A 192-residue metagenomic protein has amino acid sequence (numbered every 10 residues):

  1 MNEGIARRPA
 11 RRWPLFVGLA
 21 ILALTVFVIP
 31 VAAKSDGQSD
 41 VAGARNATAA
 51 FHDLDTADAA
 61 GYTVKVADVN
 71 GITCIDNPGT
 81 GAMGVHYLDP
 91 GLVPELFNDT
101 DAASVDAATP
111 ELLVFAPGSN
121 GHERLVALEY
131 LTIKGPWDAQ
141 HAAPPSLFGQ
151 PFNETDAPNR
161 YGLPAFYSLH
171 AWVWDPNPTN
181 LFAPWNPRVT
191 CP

Functional and structural regions predicted by a protein language model:
M1-A10: N-terminal secretory signal peptides that target proteins for export/translocation
I5, I29-V31: Short hydrophobic transmembrane-like helices used for membrane targeting/insertion
R11, V26-F27: Hydrophobic alpha-helical transmembrane segments of integral membrane proteins, especially lipid-exposed positions
R11-V17: Short, hydrophobic alpha-helical membrane anchors of single-pass surface/secreted proteins
V17-V26: Bacterial N-terminal signal peptides
A20-I21, V31-S35: Cleavable N-terminal signal peptides
K34-P192: Primary mode marks residue(s) on the alpha4-beta5-alpha5 output face of response regulator receiver
